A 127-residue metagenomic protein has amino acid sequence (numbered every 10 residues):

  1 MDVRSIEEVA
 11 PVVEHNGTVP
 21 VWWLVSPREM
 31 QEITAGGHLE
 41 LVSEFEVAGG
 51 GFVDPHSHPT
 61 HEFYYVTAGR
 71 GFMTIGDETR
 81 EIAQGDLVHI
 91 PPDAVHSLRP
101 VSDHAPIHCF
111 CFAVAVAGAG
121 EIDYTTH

Functional and structural regions predicted by a protein language model:
M1-H38, D123-H127: A short, N-terminal "cap"/entry segment at the start of jelly-roll beta-barrel domains of the cupin/DSBH fold
P20, H38-S43, G49, E62 (+3 more regions): A generic structural signal for short beta-strands and their flanking turns/coil linkers
V21-W23, V42-E46, F63, T79 (+2 more regions): Conserved hydrophobic/aromatic beta-strand scaffold that supports enzyme active sites
V25-Q31, V42-H58, P92: Conserved short histidine dyad/triad with adjacent acidic residue
M30, F72, G118: Flexible, glycine-rich phosphate/dinucleotide-binding loops and adjacent beta-alpha linkers at cofactor/substrate
G36-G37, S57-H58, S102-D103: Short glycine/proline-enriched turns and hinge-like loops at secondary-structure junctions
F52, H56-Q84, A94: A short beta-strand-loop-beta hairpin characteristic of the jelly-roll/cupin
Q84, P92-A119: Ligand-binding loop in jelly-roll beta-barrel domains
